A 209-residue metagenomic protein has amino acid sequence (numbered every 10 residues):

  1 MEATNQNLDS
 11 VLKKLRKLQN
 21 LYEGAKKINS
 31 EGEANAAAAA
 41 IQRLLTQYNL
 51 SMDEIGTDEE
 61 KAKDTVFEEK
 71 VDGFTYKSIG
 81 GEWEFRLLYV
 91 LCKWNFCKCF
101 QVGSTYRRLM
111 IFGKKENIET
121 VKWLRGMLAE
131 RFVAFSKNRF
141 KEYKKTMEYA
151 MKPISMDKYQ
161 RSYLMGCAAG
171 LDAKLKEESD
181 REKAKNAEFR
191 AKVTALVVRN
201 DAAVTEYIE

Functional and structural regions predicted by a protein language model:
E2-K13, L50-E209: Extended, helix-rich structural scaffolds rather than catalytic motifs
V11-A25, L44: Non-transmembrane amphipathic alpha-helical segments
K27-N29: Inter-helical turn/loop segments and adjacent helix faces that build the functional surface of alpha-helical bundle
E31-A39: Short, charged, amphipathic alpha-helical segments
A39-R43, Y89: Contiguous, well-ordered alpha-helical segments that form the cores/surfaces of helical PPI scaffolds
R43-S51: Short arginine-rich
